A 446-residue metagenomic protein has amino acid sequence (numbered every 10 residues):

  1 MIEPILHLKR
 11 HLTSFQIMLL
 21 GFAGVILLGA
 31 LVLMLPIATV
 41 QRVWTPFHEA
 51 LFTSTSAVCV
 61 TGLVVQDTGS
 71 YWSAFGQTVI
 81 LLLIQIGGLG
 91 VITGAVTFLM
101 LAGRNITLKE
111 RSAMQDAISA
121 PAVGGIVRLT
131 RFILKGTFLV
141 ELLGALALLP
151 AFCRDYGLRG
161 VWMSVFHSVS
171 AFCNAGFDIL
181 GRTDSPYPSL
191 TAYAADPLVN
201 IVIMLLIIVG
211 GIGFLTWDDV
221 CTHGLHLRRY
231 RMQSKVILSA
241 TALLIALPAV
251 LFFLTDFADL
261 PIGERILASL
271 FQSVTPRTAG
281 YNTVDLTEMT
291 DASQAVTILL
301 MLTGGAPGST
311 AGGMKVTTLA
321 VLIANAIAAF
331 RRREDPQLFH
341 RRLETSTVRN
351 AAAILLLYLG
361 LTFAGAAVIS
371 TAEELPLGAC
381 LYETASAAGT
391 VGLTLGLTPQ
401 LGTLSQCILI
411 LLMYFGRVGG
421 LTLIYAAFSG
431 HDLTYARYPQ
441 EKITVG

Functional and structural regions predicted by a protein language model:
M1-G446: Membrane-proximal intracellular helices of multi-pass ion channels
